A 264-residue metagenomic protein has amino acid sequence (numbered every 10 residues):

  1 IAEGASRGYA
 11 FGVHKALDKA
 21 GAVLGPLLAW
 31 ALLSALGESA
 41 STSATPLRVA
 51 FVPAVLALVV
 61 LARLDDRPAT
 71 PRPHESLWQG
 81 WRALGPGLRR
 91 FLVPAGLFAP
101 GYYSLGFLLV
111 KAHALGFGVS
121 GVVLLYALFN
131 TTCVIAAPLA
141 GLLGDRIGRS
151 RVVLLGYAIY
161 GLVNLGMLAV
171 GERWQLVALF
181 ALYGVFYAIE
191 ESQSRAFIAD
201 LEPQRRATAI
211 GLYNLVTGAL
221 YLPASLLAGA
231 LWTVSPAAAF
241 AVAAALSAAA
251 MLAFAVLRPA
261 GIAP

Functional and structural regions predicted by a protein language model:
I1-A2, I189-E202: Intracellular juxtamembrane helix-capping segments at the cytosolic ends of symmetry-related transmembrane helices
I1-D18: Cytoplasmic helix-loop-helix junction between adjacent transmembrane helices in 12-TM secondary transporters
L24-T42, P223-A238: Transmembrane alpha-helix termini and helix-breaking/packing motifs in multi-pass membrane transporters
L33, A136-G148, W232: Helix-to-loop junctions at the C-terminal end of transmembrane segments in multipass secondary transporters
F51, R151-G166: Structural signature of the two symmetry-related core transmembrane helices
F51-T70, A250-R258: C-terminal membrane-cytosol helix-exit motif in multi-pass small-molecule transporters
D66-P94: Juxtamembrane intracellular "pre-TM" segments in multi-pass secondary transporters
R89-L125: Helix-loop boundary and gating motifs at the non-cytosolic
